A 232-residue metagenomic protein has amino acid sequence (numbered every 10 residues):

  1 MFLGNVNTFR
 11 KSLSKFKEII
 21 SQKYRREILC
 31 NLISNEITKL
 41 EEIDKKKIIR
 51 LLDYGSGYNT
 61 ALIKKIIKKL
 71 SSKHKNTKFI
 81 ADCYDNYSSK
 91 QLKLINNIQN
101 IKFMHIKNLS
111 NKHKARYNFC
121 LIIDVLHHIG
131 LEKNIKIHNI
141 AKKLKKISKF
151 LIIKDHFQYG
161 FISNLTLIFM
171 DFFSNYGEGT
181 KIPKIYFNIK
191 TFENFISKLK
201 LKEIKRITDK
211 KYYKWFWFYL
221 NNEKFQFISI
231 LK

Functional and structural regions predicted by a protein language model:
M1-E41: Class I SAM-dependent methyltransferase Rossmann-like catalytic core, especially the SAM/SAH-binding loop
L52, G57-N108: Class I SAM-dependent methyltransferase SAM/SAH-binding core
S110-K114: Short conserved loop adjoining the S-adenosyl-L-methionine
L121: A conserved beta-strand element that flanks and buttresses the S-adenosyl-L-methionine
D124-H128: Short catalytic micro-motifs in class I SAM-dependent methyltransferases
I129-L144: A short, conserved alpha-helix within the catalytic core of class I
K154-W215: C-terminal alpha-helical "lid/dimerization" subdomain adjacent to the S-adenosyl-L-methionine
K214-K232: Core SAM-dependent methyltransferase catalytic element
